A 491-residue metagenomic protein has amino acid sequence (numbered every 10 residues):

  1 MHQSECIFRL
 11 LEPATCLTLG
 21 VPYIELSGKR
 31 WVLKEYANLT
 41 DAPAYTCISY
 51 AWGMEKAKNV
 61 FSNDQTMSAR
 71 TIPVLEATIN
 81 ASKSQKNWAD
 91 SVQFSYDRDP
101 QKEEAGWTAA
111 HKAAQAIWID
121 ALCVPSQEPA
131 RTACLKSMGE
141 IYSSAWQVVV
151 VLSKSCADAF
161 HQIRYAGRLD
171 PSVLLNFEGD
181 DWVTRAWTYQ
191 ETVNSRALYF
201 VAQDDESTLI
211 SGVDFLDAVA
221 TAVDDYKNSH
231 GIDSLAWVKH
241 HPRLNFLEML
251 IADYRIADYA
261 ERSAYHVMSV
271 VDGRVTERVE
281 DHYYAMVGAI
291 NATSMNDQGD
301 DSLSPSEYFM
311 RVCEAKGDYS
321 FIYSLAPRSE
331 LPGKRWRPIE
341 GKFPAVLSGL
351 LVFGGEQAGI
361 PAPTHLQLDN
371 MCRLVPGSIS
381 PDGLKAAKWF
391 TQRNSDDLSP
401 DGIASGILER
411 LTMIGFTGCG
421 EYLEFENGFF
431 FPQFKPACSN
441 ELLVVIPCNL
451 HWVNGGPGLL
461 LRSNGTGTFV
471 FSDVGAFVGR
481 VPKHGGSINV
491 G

Functional and structural regions predicted by a protein language model:
M1-A116, P125-C134, E140-S144, V149 (+8 more regions): Metal-dependent phosphate/diphosphate-handling catalytic cores characterized by acidic Asp/Glu clusters
S49-A51, S153, T192, Q203-D204 (+4 more regions): Structured loops at beta-to-helix junctions and adjacent beta-edge loops in soluble globular domains
M67-V74, A130, D181, R278 (+1 more regions): Soluble or luminal CAZymes and related metallo-dependent hydrolases
L122: Conserved Walker B
K136-S137, S143-L303: Metal-ion-coordinating, acidic/His-rich active-site neighborhoods of enzymes acting on phosphate-containing substrates
I232-P436: Short helix/strand-capping turn motifs
G475-V478: A sensor for short, sequence-defined functional sites
